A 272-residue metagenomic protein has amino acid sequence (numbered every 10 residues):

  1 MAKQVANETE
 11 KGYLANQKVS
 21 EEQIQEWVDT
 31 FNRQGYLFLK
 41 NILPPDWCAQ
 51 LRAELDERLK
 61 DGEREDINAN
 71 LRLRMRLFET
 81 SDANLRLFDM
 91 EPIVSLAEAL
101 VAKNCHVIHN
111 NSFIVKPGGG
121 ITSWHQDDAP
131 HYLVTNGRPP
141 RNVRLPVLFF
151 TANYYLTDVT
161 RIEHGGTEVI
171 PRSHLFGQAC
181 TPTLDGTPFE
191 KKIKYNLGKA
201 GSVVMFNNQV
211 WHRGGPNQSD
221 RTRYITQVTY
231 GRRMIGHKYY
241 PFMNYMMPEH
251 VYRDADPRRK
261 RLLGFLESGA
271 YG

Functional and structural regions predicted by a protein language model:
A2-Q17, V203, V210-W211, G215-G272: Non-heme Fe(II)/2-oxoglutarate
A2-Q34, K40-V143: Non-heme Fe(II)-dependent double-stranded beta-helix
P44-P45, F113-V115, A129, V159-R161 (+3 more regions): Short, solvent-exposed loop/turn segments at secondary-structure junctions
S81-R86, K191-K194, R213-G215: Active-site rim elements
H109-S112, A152-Y154, T226-Y230: A structural signal for short, well-ordered beta-strand segments
G120-L197, H237-P241: Catalytic core of non-heme Fe(II) oxygenases with the double-stranded beta-helix
